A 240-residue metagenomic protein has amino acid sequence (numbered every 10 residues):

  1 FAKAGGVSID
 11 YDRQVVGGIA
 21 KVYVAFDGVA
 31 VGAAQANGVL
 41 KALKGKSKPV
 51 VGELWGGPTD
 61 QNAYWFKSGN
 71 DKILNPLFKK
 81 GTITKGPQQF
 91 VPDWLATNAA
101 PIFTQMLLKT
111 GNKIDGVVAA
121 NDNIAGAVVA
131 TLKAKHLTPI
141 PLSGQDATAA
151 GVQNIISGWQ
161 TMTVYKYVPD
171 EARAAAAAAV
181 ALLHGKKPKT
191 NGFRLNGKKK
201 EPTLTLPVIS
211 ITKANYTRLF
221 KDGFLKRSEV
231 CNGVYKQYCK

Functional and structural regions predicted by a protein language model:
F1-K240: A residue-level marker of the well-folded mature domains of exported/periplasmic proteins
